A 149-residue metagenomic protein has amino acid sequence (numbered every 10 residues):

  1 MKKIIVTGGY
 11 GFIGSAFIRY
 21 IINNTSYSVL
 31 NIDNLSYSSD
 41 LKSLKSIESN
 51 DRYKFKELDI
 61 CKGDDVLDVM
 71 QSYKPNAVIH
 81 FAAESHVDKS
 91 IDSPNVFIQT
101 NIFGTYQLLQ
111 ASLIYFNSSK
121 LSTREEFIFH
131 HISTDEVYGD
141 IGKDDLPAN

Functional and structural regions predicted by a protein language model:
M1-N149: N-terminal Rossmann-like NAD(P)+-binding domain of SDR-like oxidoreductases, especially those catalyzing
